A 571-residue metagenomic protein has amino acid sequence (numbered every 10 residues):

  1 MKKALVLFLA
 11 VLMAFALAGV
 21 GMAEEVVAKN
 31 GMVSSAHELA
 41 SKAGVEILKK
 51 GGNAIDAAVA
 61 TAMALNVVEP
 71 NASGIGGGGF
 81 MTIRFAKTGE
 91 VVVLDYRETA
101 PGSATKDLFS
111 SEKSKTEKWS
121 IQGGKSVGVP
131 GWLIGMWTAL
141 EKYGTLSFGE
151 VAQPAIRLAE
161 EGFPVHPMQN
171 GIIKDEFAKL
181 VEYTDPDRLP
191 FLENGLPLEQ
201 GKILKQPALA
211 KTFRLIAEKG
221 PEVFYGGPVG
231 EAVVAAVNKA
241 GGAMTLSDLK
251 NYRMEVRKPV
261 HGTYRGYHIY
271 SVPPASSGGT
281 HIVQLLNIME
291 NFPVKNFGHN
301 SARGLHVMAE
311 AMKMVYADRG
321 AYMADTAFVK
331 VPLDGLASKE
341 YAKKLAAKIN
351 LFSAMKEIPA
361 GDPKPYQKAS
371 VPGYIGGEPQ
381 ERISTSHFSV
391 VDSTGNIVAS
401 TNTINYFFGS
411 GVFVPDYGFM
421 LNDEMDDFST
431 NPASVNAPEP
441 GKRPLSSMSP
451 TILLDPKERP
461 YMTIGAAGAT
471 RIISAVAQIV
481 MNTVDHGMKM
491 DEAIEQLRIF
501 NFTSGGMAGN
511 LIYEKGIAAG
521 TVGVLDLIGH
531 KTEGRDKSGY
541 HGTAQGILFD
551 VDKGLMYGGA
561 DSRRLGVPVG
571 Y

Functional and structural regions predicted by a protein language model:
M1-V6: Positively charged n-region of N-terminal signal peptides that target proteins for export
F8-A16: Bacterial N-terminal signal peptides
M22-K42, E46, A54-I55, V59-G226 (+5 more regions): Noncatalytic scaffold domains of N-terminal-nucleophile
I55-T61, G149-E160, V233-V234, H299-Y316 (+1 more regions): Short, well-structured alpha-helical segments that form the helix of a local strand-helix-strand
V67-V93, A243-T245, V391, N396-M462 (+2 more regions): Active-site rim segments in enzyme catalytic domains, especially the processed small/beta chain of N-terminal
V256, R382-T385, F407, S446-M448: Short, small/polar residue-rich loop motifs at catalytic or cofactor-binding pockets
F292-T403, D416-Y417, E424, H530 (+1 more regions): Internal maturation/activation junctions in enzymes
T394, K442, V476, D485-G539: Extended C-terminal subregions enriched in glycine
